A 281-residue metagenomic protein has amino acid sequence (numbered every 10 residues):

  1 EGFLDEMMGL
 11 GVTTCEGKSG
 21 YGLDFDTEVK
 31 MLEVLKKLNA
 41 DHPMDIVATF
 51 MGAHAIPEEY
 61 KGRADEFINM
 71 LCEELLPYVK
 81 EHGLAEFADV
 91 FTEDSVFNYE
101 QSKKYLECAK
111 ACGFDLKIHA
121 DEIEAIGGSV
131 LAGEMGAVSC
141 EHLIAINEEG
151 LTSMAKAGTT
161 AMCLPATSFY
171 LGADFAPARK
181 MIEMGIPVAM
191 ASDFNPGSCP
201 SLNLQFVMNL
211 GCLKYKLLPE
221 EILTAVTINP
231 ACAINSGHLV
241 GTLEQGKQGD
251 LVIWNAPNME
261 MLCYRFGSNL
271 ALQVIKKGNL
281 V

Functional and structural regions predicted by a protein language model:
E1-E6, T13-I126: Metal-coordinating catalytic core of metallo-dependent amide/deamination hydrolases
M8, C72, K80-E81, K110 (+3 more regions): Non-catalytic positions within long, well-ordered alpha-helices that form the structural scaffold/packing of enzyme
M31-V34, D65, K104-C108, G133-E134 (+3 more regions): Short, solvent-exposed amphipathic alpha-helical segments in soluble enzyme and RNA/protein-processing domains
D115, A125-T242, W254-N258, F266 (+1 more regions): Active-site-adjacent C-terminal substructures of enzyme catalytic domains
G246-G249: Loop/turn positions that initiate beta-strands
L262: Charged C-terminal helix
V274: Short aromatic-centered micro-motifs
